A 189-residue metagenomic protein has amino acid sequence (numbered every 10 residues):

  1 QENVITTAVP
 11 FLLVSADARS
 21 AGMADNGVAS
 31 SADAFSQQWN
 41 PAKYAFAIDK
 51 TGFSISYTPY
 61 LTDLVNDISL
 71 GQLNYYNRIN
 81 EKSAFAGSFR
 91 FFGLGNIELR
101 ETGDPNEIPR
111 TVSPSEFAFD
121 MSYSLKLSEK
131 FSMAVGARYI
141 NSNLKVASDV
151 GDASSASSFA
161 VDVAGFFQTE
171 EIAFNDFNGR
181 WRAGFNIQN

Functional and structural regions predicted by a protein language model:
Q1-Q188: Subset of outer-membrane beta-barrel
